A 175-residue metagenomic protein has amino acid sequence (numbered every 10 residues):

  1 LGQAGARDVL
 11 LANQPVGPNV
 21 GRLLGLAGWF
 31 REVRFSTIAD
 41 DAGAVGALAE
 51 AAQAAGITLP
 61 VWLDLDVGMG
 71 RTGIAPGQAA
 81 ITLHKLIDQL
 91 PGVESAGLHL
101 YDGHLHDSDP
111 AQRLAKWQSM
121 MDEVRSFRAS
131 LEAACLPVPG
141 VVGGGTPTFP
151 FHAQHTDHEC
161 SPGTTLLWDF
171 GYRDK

Functional and structural regions predicted by a protein language model:
G2-P110: Active-site-proximal beta-alpha core segment in soluble small-molecule metabolic enzymes
P60, D66-D174: Active-site loop/helix belt of alpha/beta enzymes
